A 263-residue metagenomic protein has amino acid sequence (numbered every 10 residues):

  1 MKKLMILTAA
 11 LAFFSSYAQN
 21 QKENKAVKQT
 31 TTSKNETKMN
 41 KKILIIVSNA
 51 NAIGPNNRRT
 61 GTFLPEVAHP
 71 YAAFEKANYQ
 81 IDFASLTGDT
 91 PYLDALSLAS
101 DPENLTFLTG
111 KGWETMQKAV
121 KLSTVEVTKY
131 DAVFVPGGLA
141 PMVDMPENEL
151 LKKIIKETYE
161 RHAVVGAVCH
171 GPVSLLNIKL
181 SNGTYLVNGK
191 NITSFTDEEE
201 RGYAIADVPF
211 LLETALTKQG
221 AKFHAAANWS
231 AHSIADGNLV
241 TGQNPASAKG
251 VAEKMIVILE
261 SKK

Functional and structural regions predicted by a protein language model:
L4-A12: Sec-dependent N-terminal signal peptides
F14-A18: C-terminal segment of classical bacterial N-terminal signal peptides
Q19-R161, V165, V173-K263: Extended, subdomain-level signal for the structured scaffold at the beginning of enzyme domains
C169: Catalytic, metal-anchored helix/loop core of enzyme active sites in primary metabolism
